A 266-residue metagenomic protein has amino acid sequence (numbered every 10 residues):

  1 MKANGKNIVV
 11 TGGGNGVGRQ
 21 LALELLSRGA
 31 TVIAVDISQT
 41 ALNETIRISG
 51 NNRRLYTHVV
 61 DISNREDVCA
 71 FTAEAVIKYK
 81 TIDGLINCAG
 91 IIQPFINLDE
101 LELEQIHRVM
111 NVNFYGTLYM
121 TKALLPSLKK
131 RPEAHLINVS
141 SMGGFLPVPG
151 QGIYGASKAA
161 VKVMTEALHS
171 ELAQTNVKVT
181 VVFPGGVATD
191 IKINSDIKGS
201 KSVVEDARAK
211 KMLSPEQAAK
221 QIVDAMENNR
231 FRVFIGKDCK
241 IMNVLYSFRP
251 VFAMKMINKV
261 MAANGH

Functional and structural regions predicted by a protein language model:
G12-G16: Conserved glycine-rich cofactor-binding loop
R28-E44: Conserved glycine-rich Rossmann-like NAD(P)H-binding loop of the short-chain dehydrogenase/reductase
T40, V59-A70, L103: The beta1-alpha1 cofactor-binding region of Rossmann-like NAD(H)/NADP(H)-dependent oxidoreductases
I96-L98, E102-H107: Substrate-binding pocket helix/loop in short-chain dehydrogenase/reductase
T121, S157: Active-site helix of classical SDR
S141: Residue(s) in the substrate-gating loop at a strand-loop-helix junction that position the organic substrate next
Q174-K237: SDR active-site lid
